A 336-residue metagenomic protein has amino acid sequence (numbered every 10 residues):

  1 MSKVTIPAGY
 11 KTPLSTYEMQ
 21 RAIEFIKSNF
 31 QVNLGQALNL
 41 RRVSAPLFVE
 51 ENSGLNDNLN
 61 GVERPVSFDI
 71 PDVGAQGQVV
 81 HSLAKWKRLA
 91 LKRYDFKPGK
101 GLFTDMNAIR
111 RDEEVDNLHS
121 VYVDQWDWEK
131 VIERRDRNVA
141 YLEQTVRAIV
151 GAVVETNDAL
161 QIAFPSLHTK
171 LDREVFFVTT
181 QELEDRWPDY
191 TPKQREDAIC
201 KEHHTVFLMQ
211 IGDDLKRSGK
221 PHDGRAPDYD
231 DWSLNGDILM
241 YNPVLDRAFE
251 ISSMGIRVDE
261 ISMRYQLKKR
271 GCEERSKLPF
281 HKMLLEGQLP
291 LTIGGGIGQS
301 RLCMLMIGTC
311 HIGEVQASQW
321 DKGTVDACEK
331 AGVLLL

Functional and structural regions predicted by a protein language model:
S2-H119, D127-V131: Class II aminoacyl-tRNA synthetase-like tRNA-binding/catalytic domains
E18-F25, N29, R137-Q144, A148 (+3 more regions): Generic recognition of stable, solvent-exposed alpha-helical segments in well-folded globular domains
L34-R41, I149-L160, C310: A generic secondary-structure signal for well-formed alpha-helical elements
L47-E51, P165-D172, I211, D321-V325: A glycine-rich phosphate-binding loop feature that marks nucleotide/adenosyl-phosphate handling sites
F68-I70, K92-P98, L118-S120, R195-K201 (+2 more regions): A general structural signal for short secondary-structure junctions and capping/turn motifs
T104-D197: Extended, charged alpha-beta segments that form solvent-exposed binding/catalytic grooves in nucleic-acid-handling
I109, T179-L336: A translation/RNA-centric and nucleic-acid-associated enzymatic feature enriched in Class II aminoacyl-tRNA synthetases
